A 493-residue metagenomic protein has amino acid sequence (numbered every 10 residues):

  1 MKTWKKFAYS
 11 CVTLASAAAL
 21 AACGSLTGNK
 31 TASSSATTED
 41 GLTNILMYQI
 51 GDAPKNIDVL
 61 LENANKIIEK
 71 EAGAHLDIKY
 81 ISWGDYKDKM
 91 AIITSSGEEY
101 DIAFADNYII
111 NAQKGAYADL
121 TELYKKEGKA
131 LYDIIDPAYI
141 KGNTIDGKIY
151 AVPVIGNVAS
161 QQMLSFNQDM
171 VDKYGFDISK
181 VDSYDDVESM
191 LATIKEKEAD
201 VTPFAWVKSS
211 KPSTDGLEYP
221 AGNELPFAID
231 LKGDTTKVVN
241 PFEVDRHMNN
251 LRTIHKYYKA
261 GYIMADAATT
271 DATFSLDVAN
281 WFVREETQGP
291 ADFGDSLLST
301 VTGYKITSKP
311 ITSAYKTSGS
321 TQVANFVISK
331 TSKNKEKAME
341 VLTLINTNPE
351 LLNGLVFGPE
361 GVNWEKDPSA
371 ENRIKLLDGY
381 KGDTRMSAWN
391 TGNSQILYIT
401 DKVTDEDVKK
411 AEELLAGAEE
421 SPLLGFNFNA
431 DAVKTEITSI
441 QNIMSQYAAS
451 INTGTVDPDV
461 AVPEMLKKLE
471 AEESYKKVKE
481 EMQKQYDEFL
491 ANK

Functional and structural regions predicted by a protein language model:
T3, S10-T13, L20-K493: Extracytoplasmic/secretory soluble proteins
